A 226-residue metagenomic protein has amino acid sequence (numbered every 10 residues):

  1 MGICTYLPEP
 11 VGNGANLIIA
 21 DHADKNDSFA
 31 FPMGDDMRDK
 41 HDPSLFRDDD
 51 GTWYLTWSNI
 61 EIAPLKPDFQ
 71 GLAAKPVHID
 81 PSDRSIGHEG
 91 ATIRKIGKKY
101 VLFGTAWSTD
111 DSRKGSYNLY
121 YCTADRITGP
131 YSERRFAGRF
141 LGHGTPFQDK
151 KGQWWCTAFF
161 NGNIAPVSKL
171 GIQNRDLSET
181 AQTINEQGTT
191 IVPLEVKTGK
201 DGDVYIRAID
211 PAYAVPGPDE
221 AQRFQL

Functional and structural regions predicted by a protein language model:
M1-L226: Carbohydrate-active catalytic/glycan-binding domains of CAZyme proteins, especially the secreted or lumenal ectodomains
